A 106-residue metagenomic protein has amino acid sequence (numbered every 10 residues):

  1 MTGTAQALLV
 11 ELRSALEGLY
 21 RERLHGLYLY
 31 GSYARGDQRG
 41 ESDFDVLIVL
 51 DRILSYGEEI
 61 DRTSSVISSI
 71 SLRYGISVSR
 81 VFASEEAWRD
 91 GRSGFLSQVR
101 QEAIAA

Functional and structural regions predicted by a protein language model:
M1-Y28, R35-G40, D51-A106: Catalytic core of pol beta-like nucleotidyltransferases
D45-V49: Short beta-strand->loop micro-motif that forms the acidic, two-metal-ion catalytic signature in nucleotide-processing
